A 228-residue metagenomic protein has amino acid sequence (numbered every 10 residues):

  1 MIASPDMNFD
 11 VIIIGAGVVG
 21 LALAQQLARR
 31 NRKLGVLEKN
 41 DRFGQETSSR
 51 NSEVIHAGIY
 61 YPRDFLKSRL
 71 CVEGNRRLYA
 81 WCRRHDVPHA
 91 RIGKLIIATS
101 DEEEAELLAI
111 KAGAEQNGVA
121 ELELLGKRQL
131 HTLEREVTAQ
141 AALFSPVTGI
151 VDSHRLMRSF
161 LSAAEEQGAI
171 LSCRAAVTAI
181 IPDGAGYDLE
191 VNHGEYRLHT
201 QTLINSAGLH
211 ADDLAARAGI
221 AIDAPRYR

Functional and structural regions predicted by a protein language model:
M1-N8: A short, basic/flexible loop-to-alpha-helix module at the beginning of a structural domain
F9-V36: N-terminal Rossmann-like FAD-binding beta1-loop-alpha1 element of flavoenzymes
I14, A57, N205-S206: Redox-cofactor binding/interface segments in oxidoreductases and associated redox assembly factors
V19, R42, H210: Conserved Rossmann-like nucleotide-cofactor binding loop
A28-R50: Glycine-rich FAD pyrophosphate-binding loop
E53-Q129, A139: Dinucleotide-binding Rossmann-like beta1-alpha1 core, especially the glycine-rich loop that anchors the ADP
L143-T202, S206-D213: Helical element adjacent to the flavin cofactor pocket in flavoenzyme catalytic cores
L214-R228: Glycine-rich beta-alpha-beta "Rossmann" dinucleotide-binding loop(s) and their flanking helix/strand
